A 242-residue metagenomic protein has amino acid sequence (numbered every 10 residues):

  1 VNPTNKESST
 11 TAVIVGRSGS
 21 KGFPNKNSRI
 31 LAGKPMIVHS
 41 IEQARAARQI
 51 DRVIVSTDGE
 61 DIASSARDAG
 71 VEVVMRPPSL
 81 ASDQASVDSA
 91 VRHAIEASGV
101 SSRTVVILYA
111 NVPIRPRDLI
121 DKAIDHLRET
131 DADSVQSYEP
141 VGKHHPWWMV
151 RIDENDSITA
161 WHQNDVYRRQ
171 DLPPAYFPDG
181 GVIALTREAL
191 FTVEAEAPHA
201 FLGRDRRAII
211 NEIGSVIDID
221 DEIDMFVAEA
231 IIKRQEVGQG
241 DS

Functional and structural regions predicted by a protein language model:
V1-P24: N-terminal nucleotide-binding beta1-loop-alpha1 segment
M36-R52: A short, N-terminal amphipathic alpha-helix
Q49-I54, G214-V216: Short active-site oxyanion
I50, V100-S102, D131-D133: Short, high-confidence coil segments that cap the C-terminus of an alpha-helix and link into the following beta-strand
I54, E60-V106, I114-K122: Short phosphate-binding loop-to-helix
A63, A189-F191, M225: A generic structural signal for short hydrophobic patches within well-formed alpha-helices
S89, H93, P113-R204, I209-I210: Conserved core of the sugar-phosphate nucleotidyltransferase
E196-I217, E222-F226, A230-V237: Catalytic donor-sugar/metal-binding loop of nucleotide-sugar-dependent glycosyltransferases
